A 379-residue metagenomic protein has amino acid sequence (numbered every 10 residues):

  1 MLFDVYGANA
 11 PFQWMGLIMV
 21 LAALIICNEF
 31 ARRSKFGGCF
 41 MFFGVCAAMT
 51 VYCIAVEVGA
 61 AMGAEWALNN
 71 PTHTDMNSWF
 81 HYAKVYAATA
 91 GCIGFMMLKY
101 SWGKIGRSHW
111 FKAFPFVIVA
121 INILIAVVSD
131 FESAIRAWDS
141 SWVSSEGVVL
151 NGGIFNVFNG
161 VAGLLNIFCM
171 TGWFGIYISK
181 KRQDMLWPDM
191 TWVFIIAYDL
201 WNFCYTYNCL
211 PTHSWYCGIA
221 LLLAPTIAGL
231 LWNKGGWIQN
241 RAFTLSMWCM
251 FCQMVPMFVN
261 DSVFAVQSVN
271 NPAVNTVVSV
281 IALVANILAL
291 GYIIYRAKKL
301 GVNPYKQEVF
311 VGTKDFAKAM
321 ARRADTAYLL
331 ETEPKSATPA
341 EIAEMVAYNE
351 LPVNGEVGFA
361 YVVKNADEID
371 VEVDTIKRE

Functional and structural regions predicted by a protein language model:
L2-V5, W66-W79, D139-N156, V266-V278: Membrane-interface segments at the starts/ends of alpha-helical transmembrane spans
L2-W102: An N-terminal, globular interaction/scaffold subdomain
M15-L24, A83-K99, N159-F174, L221-T226 (+1 more regions): Hydrophobic cores of alpha-helical transmembrane segments in multi-pass inner/ER membrane proteins, independent
L21-I25, C217-I342, V346-Y348, G358 (+1 more regions): C-terminal transmembrane-bundle signature of multipass membrane proteins, characterized by strong activation on
E29-F40, Y100-W110, L230-F243: Membrane-helix interface "capping/anchor" motifs
G44-E65, I93-Y100, F116-S133, W192-N208 (+1 more regions): Hydrophobic alpha-helical transmembrane segments and adjacent interfacial helices in integral membrane proteins
A61-W66, I105-S108, F131-S141, L210 (+2 more regions): A cytosolic-side transmembrane-helix exit/cap motif
I105-G235: Generic multipass alpha-helical transmembrane bundles of integral membrane proteins
